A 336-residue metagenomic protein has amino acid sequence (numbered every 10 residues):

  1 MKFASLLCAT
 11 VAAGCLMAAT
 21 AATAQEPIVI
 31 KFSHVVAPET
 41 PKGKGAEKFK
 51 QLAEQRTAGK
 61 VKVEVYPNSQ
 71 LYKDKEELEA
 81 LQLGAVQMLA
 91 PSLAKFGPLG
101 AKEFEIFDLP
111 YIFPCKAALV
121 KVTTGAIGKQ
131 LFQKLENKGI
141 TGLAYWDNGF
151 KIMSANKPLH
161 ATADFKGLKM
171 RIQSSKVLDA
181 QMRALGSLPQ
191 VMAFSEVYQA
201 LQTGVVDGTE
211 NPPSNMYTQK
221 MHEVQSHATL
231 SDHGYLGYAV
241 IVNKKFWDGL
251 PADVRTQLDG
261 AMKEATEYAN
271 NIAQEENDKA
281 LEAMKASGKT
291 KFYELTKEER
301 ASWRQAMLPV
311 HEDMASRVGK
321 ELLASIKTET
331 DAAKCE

Functional and structural regions predicted by a protein language model:
M1-T10: Bacterial N-terminal signal peptides that target proteins for export
A18-A21: N-terminal signal peptide c-region/cleavage motif recognized by signal peptidases
Q25-A118, A126-E336: N-terminal secretory/targeting leader peptides
